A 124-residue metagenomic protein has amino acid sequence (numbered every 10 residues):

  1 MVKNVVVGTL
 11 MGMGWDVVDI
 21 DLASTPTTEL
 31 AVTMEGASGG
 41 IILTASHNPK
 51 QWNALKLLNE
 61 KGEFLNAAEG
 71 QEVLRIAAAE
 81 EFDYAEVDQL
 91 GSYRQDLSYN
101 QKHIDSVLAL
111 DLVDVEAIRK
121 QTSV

Functional and structural regions predicted by a protein language model:
M1-K61: Ferredoxin-reductase
N53-V124: Gly/Ser/Thr-enriched, mixed-charge loops and adjacent short helices that form phosphate/oxyanion-binding elements
